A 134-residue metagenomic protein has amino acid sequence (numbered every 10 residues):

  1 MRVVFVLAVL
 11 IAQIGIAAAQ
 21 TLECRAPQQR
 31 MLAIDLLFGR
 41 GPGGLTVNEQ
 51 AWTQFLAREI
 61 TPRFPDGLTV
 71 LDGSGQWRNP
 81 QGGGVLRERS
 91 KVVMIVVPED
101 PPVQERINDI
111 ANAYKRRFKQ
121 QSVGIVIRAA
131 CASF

Functional and structural regions predicted by a protein language model:
V4-Q13: Bacterial N-terminal signal peptides
A8, W77-R78, A132: A broad, structure-centric signal for solvent-exposed, well-ordered loop/edge residues that line or flank functional
L10, P27, G84-L86: Sterically constrained small-residue positions within well-ordered secondary structures of folded domains
A18-L71: N-terminal secretory signal peptides
L45, N79-P80, V103, F134: Extracytoplasmic/secreted cell-surface and envelope-processing proteins
T53-S90, I95-P102: Mature extracytoplasmic domains of secretory-pathway proteins
V85-F134: Helix-rich interaction surfaces within compact, conserved domain-sized segments that mediate assembly or partner
